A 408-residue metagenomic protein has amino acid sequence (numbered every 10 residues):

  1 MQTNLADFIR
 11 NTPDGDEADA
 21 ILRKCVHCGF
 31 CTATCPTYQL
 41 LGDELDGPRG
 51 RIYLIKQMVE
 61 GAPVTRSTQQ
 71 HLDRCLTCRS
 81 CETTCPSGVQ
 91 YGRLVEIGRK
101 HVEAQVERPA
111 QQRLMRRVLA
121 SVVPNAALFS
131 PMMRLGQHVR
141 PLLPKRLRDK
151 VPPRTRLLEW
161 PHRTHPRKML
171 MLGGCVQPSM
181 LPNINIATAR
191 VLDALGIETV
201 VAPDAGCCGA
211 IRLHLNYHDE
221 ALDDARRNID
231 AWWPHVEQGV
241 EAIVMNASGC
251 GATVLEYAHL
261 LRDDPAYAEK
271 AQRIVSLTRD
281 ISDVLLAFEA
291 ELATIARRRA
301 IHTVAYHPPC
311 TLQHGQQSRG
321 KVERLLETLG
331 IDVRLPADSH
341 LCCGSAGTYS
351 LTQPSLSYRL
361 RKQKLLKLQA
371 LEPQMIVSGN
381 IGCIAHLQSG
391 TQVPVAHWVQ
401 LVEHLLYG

Functional and structural regions predicted by a protein language model:
M1-C28: Generic N-terminal leader/targeting and pre-domain segments
M1-N11, Y38-Q70, G88-R117, A396-E403: Non-heme iron-sulfur electron-transfer modules
D14-G15, Y91-G408: Iron-sulfur cluster-binding electron-transfer modules in prokaryotic oxidoreductases
D19-Y38, Q69-V89, H340-L341: Cysteine-centered iron-sulfur cluster-binding motifs in ferredoxin-type domains/subunits of redox enzymes
C25-C28, G61-A62, C75, G88 (+4 more regions): Residues at alpha-helix boundaries and the short loops/turns that link adjacent helices
G29-A33, D43-P48, T199-V201: N-terminal glycine-rich anion-binding loops that anchor highly charged ligand groups
F30-A33, Y53, Q70, Q137 (+1 more regions): Generic structural signal for well-ordered, non-membrane alpha-helices
E60, S80, T84, N216: Short His/Asp/Glu-rich catalytic/ion-coordination signatures at enzyme active sites or charged loops
